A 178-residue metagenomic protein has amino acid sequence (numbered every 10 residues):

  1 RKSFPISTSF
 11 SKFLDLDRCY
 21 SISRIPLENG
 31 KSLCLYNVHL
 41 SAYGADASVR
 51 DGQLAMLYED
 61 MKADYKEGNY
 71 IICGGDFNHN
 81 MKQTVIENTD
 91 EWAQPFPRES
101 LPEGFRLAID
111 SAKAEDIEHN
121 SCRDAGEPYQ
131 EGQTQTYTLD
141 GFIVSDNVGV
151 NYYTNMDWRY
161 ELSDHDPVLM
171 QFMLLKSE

Functional and structural regions predicted by a protein language model:
R1-L40: Structured beta-strand-rich core segments of catalytic domains in phosphoester-bond hydrolases
S11-F13, A45-R50, V85-I86: Short, solvent-exposed loop/turn segments at secondary-structure boundaries
F13-D15, D46, R159-D164: Solvent-exposed loop/turn segments connecting transmembrane beta-strands in outer-membrane beta-barrel proteins
N37, C73-G74: Generic enzyme active-site microenvironment
H39-S41, F77-N80: Catalytic metal-binding/acid-base residues of hydrolase active sites
A45-N69: A long, amphipathic alpha-helix that forms part of the scaffold/cap immediately adjacent to metal-dependent active
K62-I72, H79-E178: Metal-dependent phosphoester-hydrolase catalytic domains
